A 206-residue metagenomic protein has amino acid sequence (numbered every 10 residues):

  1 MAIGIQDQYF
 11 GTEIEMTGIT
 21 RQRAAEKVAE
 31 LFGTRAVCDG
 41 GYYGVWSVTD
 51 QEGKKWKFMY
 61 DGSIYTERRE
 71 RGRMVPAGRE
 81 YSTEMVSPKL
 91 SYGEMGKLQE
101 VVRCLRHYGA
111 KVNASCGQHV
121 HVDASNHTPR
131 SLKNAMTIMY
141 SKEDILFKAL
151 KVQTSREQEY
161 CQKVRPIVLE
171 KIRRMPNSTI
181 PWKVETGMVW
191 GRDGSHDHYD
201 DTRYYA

Functional and structural regions predicted by a protein language model:
M1-K111, S125-A206: C-terminal accessory/tail domains of diverse enzymes
N113-S115: Active-site histidine-anchored catalytic micro-motif
V120: Conserved, mostly hydrophobic/aromatic
